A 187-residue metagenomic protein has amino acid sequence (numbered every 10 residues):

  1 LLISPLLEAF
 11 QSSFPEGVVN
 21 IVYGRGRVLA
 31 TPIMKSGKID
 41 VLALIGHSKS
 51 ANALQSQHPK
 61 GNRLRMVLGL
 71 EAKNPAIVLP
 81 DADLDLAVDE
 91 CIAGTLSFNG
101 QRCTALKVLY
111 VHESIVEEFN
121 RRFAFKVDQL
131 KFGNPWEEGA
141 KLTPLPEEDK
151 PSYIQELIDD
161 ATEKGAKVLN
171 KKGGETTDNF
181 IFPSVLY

Functional and structural regions predicted by a protein language model:
L1-A30: PLP-dependent aminotransferase-like
A9, S13, K35, V41 (+1 more regions): ALDH superfamily catalytic-core signature
V22-R25, I45, G94: Conserved residues at the C-terminal ends of beta-strands
G26-L42: Glycine/serine-rich loop-strand microenvironments at binding/catalytic pocket rims
